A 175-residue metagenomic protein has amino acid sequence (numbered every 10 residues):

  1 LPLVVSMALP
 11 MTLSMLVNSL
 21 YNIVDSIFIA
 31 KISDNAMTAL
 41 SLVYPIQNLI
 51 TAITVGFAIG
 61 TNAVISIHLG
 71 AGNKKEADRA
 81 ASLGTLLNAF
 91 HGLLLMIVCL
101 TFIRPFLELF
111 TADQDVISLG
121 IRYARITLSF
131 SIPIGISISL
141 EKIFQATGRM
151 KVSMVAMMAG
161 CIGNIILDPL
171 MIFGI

Functional and structural regions predicted by a protein language model:
L1-A8, I65-I132, I166: Short alpha-helical transmembrane segments in multi-pass integral membrane proteins
L1-L20, V24, I46-I53, F90 (+2 more regions): Residue-level signal for short hydrophobic patches within transmembrane helices of multi-pass membrane transporters
A8, M15, S41-Y44, N88 (+4 more regions): Residue-level recognition of transmembrane alpha-helices in multi-pass small-molecule transporters/permeases
L9, D25, T61-N62, F102-I103 (+2 more regions): Hydrophobic/aromatic residues in alpha-helical transmembrane segments
L13, D25-I29, L40, I65-G70 (+8 more regions): Hydrophobic/aromatic residues within transmembrane alpha-helices of membrane transport systems, especially the TMDs
I29-N48, Q114-L119: Interfacial/gating helices of multi-pass transporter permease domains
M37-I97, I134-S153: Small-residue-rich hydrophobic transmembrane alpha-helices
C99, V152-I175: Alpha-helical transmembrane segments of multi-pass membrane transporters and transport-associated inner-membrane enzymes
